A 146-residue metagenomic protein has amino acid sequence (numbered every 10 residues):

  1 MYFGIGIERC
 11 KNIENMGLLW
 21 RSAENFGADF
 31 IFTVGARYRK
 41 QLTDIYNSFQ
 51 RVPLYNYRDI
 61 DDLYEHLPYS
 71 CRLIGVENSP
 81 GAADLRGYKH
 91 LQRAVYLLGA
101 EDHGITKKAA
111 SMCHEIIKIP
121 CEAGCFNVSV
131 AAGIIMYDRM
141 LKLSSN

Functional and structural regions predicted by a protein language model:
M1-S79, M140-L141: RNA substrate-binding interface of SAM-dependent RNA methyltransferases
E14-N15, A83, G104, F126-N127: Residues that form or flank phosphate/diphosphate-binding pockets in enzymes that use nucleotide phosphates
L18, V76, A100, I105 (+1 more regions): Gly/Ser/Thr-rich helix-start
L19-R21, Y46-S48, G87-L91, A110-C113 (+1 more regions): Short, glycine/charged-enriched secondary-structure capping and boundary segments
A36-R37, D59-I60, E101-H103, C121-C125: Short, acidic/turn-prone active-site loops that include or flank metal/cofactor- and phosphate-binding residues
S79-K118: Active-site/ligand-binding-proximal alpha/beta "capping" segment
A109-N146: Structured adenosyl-cofactor binding patch, chiefly the S-adenosyl-L-methionine
